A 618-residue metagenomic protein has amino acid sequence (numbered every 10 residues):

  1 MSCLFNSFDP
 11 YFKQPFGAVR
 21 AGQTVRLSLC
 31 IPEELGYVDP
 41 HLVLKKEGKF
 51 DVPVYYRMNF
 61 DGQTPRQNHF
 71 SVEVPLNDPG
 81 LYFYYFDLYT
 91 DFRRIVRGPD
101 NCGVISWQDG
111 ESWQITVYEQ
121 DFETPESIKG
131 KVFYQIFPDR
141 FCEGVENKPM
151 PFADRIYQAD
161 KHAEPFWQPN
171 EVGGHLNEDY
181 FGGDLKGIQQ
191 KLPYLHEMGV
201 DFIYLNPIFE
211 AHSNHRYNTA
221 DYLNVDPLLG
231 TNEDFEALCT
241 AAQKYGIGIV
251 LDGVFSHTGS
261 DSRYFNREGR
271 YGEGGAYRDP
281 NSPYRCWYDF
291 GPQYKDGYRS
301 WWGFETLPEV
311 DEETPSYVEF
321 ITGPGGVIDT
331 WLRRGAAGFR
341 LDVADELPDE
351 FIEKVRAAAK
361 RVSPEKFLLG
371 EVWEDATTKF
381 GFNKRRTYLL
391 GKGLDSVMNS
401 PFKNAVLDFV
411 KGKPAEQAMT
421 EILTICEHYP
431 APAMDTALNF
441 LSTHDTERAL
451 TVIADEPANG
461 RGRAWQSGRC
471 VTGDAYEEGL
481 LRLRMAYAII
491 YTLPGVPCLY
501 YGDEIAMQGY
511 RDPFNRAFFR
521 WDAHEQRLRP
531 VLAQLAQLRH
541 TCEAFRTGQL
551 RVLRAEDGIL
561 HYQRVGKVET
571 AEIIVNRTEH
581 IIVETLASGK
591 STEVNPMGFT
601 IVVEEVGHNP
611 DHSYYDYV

Functional and structural regions predicted by a protein language model:
M1-Y134: Glycan-association/targeting regions that enable binding to alpha-glucans and other polysaccharides
Q14-F16, L553-L586: Carbohydrate-binding surface patches
L29, I136, L195, L205 (+10 more regions): Conserved, mostly hydrophobic/aromatic
I31-E33, S591-V618: C-terminal beta-strand-rich structural cap/linker in extracellular carbohydrate-active enzymes
F137-F202, I208-R334, V355-R361, T378: Substrate-binding/active-site clefts of carbohydrate-active enzymes
D139, F382-N383, S396, D435-V471 (+1 more regions): Aromatic/acidic polysaccharide-binding cleft in carbohydrate-active enzymes
C239-G248, S256-H257, S262-E273, V327 (+3 more regions): Active-site-proximal helices and loops of the catalytic beta/alpha 8
I425-Y429, Y487-I489, M507, D557-K567: Short, surface-exposed beta-strand/loop micro-motifs that present aromatic residues
